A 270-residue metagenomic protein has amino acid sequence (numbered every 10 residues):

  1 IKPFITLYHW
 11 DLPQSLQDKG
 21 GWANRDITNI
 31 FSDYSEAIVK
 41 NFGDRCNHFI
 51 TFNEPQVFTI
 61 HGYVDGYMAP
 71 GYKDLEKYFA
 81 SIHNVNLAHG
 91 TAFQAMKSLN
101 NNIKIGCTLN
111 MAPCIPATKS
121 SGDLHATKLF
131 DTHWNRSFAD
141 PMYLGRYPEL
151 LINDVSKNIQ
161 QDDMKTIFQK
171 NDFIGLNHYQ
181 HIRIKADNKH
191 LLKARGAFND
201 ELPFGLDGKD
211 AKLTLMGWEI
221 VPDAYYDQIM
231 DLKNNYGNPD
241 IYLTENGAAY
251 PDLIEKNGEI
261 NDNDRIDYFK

Functional and structural regions predicted by a protein language model:
K2-K270: Active-site region of glycoside hydrolase catalytic domains
